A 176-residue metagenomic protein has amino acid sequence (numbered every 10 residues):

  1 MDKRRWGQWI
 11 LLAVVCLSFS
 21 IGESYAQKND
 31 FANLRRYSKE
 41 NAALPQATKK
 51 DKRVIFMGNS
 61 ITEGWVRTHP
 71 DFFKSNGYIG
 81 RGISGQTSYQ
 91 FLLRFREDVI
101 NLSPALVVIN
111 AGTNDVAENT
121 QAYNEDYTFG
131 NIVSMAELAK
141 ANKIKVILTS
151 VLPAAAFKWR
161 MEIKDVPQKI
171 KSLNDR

Functional and structural regions predicted by a protein language model:
M1-L11: Bacterial N-terminal signal peptides that target proteins for export
D2-K3, D71-N76, L93-R176: Alpha-helical cap/lid subdomain in secreted, periplasmic, or secretory-pathway luminal O-acyl-processing enzymes
I10, I61, P153-A155: Short, internal active-site loops enriched in acidic
I10-S20: Bacterial N-terminal signal peptides
V14-V15, A43, E137: Intrinsic disorder/low-complexity segments
Y25-L106: Serine-esterase "nucleophile elbow" of acetyl-processing enzymes
